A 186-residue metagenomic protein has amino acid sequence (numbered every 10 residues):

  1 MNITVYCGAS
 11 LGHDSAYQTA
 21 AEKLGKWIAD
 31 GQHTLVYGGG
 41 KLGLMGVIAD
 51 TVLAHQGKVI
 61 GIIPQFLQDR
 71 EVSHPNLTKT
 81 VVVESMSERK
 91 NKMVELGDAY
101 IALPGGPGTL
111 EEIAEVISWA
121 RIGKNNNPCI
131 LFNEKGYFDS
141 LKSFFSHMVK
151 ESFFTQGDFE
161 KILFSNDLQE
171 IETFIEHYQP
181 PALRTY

Functional and structural regions predicted by a protein language model:
M1-L96, K135-Q169, Q179-Y186: A cross-family phosphate/adenosyl-ligand binding-site feature
G39, I63, V83-E84, L103-G105 (+3 more regions): Short beta->alpha connector loops at strand-helix junctions that form conserved, small/polar/Pro-enriched
L53, A120-N127, F153-F154: Arginine/glycine-rich "motif VI" loop of SF2 helicases in the C-terminal RecA-like domain
K90-I122, P181-Y186: Active-site/ligand-binding-proximal alpha/beta "capping" segment
I175: Hydrophobic "lid"/C-terminal helical patch of Rossmann-like NAD(P)-dependent dehydrogenase/epimerase domains
